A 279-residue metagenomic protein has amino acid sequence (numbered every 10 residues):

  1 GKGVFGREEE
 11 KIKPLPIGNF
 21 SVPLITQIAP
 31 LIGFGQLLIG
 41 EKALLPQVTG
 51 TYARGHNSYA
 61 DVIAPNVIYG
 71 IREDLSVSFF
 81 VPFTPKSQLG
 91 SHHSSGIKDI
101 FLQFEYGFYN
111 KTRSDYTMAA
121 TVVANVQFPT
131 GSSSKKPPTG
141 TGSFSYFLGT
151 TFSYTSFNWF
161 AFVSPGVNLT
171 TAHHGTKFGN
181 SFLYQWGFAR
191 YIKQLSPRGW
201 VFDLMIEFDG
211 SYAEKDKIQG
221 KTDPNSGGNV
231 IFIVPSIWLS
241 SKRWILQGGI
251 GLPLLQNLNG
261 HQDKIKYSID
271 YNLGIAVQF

Functional and structural regions predicted by a protein language model:
G1-F157, A161-V163, N168, S181-S240 (+2 more regions): Transmembrane beta-barrel domains of Gram-negative outer membranes and organellar outer membranes
T170-G175: Inter-helical turn/loop segments and adjacent helix faces that build the functional surface of alpha-helical bundle
I275-F279: Short beta-strand-to-coil "C-cap" segments at the C-terminal boundary of structured domains/repeats, marking
